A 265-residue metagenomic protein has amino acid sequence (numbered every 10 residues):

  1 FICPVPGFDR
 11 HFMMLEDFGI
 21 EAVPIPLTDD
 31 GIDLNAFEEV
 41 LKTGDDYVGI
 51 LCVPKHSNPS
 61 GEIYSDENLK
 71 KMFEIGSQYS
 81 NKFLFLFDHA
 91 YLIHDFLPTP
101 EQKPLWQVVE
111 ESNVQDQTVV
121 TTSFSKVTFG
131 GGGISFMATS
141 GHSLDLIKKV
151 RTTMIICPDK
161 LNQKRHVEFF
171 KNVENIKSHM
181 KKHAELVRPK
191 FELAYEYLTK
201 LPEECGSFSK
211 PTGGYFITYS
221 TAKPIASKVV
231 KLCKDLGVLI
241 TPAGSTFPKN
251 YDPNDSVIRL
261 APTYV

Functional and structural regions predicted by a protein language model:
F1-S80, L92-N113: Conserved core of the PLP fold type I
E21, L84, L239: Residue-level detector of anion-binding/catalytic polar loops
D33, P224-K231: Short, conserved charged micro-motifs
G49, L84, V119: Hydrophobic "anchor" residues on beta-strands that sit immediately upstream of conserved functional sites
E110-R188: Conserved core segment of the aminotransferase class I/II
V167, K181-Y195, C205-S220, K234: Conserved glycine-rich beta-strand-loop-beta hairpin in the small C-terminal domain of fold type I
T218-P224, I240-V265: Conserved PLP-binding active-site segment of the aspartate aminotransferase-like
